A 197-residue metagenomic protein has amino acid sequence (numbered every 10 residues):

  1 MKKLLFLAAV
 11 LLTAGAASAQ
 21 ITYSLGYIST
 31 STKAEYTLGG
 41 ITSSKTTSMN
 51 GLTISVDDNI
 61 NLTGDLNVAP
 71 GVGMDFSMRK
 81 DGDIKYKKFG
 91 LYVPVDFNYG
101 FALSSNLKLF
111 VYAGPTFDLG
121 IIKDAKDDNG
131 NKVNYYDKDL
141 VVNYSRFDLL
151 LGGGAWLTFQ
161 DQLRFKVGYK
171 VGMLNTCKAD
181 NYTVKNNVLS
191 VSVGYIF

Functional and structural regions predicted by a protein language model:
M1-T22: Cleavable N-terminal export/targeting peptides
L5, T46-M49, L66, V72-M78 (+3 more regions): Acidic/histidine-enriched, beta-strand-rich ligand/metal-binding domains
A19-I60, K108, G120-I122, D128-G130 (+3 more regions): Short glycine/proline- and aromatic-enriched beta-strand/turn motifs that initiate or cap beta-hairpins
Q20-S24, N67-G71, K108-Y112, R164-K166 (+1 more regions): Residue-level detector of the transmembrane beta-barrel scaffold of outer-membrane proteins
I21, N61-D65, A102-N106, Q160-Q162: Outer-membrane beta-barrel channels and translocator barrels
I21, T46-L52, K85-V93, S145-L151 (+1 more regions): Residues that define the transmembrane beta-barrel architecture of outer-membrane proteins
T30-I41, A69-D81, K126, K138-F197: Predominantly the C-terminal beta-signal and adjacent terminal strand-loop region of outer-membrane beta-barrel
G90-N98, S104, K108-I121: Detector for outer-membrane/organellar transmembrane beta-barrel domains, recognizing the amphipathic beta-strand
